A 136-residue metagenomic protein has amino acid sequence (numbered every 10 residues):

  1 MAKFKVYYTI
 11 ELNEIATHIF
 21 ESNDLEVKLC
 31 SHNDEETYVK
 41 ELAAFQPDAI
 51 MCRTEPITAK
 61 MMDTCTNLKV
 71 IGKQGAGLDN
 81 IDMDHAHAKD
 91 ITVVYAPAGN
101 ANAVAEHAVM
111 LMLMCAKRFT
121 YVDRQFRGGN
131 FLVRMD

Functional and structural regions predicted by a protein language model:
M1-V94: An N-terminal-biased, well-structured beta-alpha scaffold segment characteristic of Rossmann-like dinucleotide-binding
K89, P97-D136: Phosphate-binding beta-alpha-beta segment of Rossmann-like dinucleotide-binding domains, i.e., the NAD(P)
